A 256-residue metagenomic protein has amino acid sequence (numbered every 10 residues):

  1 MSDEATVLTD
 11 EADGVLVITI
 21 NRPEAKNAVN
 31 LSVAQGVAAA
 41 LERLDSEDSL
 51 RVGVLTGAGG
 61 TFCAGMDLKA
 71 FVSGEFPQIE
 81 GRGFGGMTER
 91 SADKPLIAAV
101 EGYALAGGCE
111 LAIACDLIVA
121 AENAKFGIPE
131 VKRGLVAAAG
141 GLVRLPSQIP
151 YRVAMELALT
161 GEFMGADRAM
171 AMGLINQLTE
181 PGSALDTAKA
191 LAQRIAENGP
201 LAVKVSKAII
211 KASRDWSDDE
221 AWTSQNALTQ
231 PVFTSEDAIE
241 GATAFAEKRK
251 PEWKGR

Functional and structural regions predicted by a protein language model:
M1-A58: Conserved CoA-thioester-binding segment of acyl-CoA-metabolizing enzymes
S2, Q35-A38, P77-R82, A212: Short gly/ser/thr-rich secondary-structure transition/capping motifs
D10, E47, T88-S91, Y151: Short, flexible hinge/linker loops that cap or flank conserved catalytic cores
I18, R22, G36-V37, L55 (+6 more regions): Terminal peptide-recognition signature
A25, S49, G57-A92, G134-L135 (+1 more regions): Glycine- (often His-adjacent) and acidic-residue-rich active-site loop that binds/positions the CoA thioester
R90-V203, T234-T243, R249, R256: Crotonase-fold acyl-CoA enzyme core
L157-A158, I209, S213, L228-F233: Helix-loop "lid/cap" segments that line or gate small-molecule binding pockets
